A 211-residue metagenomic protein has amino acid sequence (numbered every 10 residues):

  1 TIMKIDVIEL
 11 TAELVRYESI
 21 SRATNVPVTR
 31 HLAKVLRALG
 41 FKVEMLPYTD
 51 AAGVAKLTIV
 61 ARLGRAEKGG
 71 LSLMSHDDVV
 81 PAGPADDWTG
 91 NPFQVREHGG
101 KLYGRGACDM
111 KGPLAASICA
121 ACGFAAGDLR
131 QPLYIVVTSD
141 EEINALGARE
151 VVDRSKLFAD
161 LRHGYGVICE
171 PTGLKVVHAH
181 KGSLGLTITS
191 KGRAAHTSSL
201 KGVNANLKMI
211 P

Functional and structural regions predicted by a protein language model:
M3-R105, A126-R130: Acidic/His- and Gly-rich active-site-bordering loop/insert found across diverse amide/peptide-bond hydrolases
I8, A12, A33, A115-I118 (+3 more regions): Predominant activation on well-ordered alpha-helical scaffold segments within soluble catalytic domains
L46-Y48, S75-D77, G99, S139-D140 (+3 more regions): Fold-independent oxyanion-binding glycine-rich loops and adjacent beta-strand/coil segments at enzyme active sites
A82-E97, R162-H163, H178-T189: Acidic-glycine-rich active-site phosphate/pyrophosphate-binding loop
G99-C108, A194-S199: A short glycine/serine-rich beta->alpha loop
M110-G185: Acidic/histidine-rich catalytic neighborhood of metal-dependent amide-processing enzymes
S198-P211: Acidic-enriched catalytic cores of C-N bond-cleaving enzymes acting on peptides and small amides
